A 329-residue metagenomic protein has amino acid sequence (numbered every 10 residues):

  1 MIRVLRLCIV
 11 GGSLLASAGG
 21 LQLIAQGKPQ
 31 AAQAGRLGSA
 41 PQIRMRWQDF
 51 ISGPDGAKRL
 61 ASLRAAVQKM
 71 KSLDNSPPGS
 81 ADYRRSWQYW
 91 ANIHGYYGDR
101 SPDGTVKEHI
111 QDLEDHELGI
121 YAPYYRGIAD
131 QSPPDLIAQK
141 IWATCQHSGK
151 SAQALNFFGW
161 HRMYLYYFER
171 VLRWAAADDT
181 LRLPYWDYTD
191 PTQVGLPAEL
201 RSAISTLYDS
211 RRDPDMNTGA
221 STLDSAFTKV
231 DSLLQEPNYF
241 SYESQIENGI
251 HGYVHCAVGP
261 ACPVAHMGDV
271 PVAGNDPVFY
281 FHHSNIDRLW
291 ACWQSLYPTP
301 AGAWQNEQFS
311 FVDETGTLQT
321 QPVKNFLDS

Functional and structural regions predicted by a protein language model:
M1-I9: Bacterial N-terminal signal peptides that target proteins for export
C8-A18: Bacterial N-terminal signal peptides
G19-G20, E169: Ubiquitous "structural anchor" signal
K28-S329: C-terminal accessory segments of proteins
